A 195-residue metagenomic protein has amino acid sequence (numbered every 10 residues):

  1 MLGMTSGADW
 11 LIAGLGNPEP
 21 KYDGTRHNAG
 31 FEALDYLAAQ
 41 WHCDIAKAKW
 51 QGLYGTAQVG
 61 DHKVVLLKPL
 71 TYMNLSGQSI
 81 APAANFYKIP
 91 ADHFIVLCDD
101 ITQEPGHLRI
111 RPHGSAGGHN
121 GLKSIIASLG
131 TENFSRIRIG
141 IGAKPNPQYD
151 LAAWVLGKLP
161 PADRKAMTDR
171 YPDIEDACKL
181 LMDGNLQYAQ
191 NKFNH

Functional and structural regions predicted by a protein language model:
M1-H113, K123-I137, K144-D150, G157 (+1 more regions): Nucleotide and nucleotide-moiety/phosphate-recognizing core
G118-G121: Hydrophobic alpha-helical segments within soluble ligand-binding/sensing domains
